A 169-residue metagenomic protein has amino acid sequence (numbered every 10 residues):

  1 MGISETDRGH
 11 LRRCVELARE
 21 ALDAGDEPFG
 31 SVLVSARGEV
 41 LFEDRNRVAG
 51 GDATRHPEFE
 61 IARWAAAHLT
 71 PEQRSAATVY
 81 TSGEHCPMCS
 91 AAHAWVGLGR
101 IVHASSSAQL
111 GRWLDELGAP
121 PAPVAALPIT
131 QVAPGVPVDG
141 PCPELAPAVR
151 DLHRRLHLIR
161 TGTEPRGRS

Functional and structural regions predicted by a protein language model:
M1-E20, H85, A94-S169: Zinc-dependent deaminase
C14, G30, I61: Conserved hydrophobic/aromatic pocket- or pore-lining residues that grip, position, or stack substrates in active sites
A24-P28: Short, flexible loop/turn motifs enriched in small residues
F29, S75-T78, V136: Residue-level recognition of the N-termini of beta-strands and the immediately preceding loop/turn
F29-G38: Short beta-strand scaffold segments in enzyme catalytic cores
L41-V48: Short beta->alpha transition motifs characteristic of CBS
G50-W64: A short, polar/charged loop-to-alpha-helix boundary motif
R63-R100: Helix-adjacent hinge/juxtasegments
